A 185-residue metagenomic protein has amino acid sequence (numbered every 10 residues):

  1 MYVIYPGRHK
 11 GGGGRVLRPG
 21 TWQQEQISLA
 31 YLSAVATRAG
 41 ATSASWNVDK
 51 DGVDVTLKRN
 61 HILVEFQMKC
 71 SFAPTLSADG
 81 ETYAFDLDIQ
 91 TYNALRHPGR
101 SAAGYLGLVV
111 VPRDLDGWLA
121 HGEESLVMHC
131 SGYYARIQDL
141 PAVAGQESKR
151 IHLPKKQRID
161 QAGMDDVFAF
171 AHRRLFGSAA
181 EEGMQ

Functional and structural regions predicted by a protein language model:
M1-D51, T56-Q185: Mixed-charge (Asp/Glu-Lys/Arg
